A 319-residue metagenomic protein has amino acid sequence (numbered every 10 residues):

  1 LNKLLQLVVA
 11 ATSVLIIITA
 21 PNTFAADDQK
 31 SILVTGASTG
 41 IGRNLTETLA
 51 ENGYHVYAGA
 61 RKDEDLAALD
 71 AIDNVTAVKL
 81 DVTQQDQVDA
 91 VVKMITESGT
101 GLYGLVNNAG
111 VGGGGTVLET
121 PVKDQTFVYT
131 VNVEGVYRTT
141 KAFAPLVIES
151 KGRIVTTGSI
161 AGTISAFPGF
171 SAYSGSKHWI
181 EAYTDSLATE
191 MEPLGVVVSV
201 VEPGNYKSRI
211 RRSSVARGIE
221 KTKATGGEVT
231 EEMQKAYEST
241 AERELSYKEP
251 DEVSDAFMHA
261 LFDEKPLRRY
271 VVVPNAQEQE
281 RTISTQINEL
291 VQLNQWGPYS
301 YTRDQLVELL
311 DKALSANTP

Functional and structural regions predicted by a protein language model:
S38-T39: Conserved glycine-rich cofactor-binding loop
L80-A90, V122: The beta1-alpha1 cofactor-binding region of Rossmann-like NAD(H)/NADP(H)-dependent oxidoreductases
N108-G113: Conserved NAD(P)H cofactor-binding loop of Rossmann-fold oxidoreductase domains
T116-V117, D124-T126: Substrate-binding pocket helix/loop in short-chain dehydrogenase/reductase
T140, S176: Active-site helix of classical SDR
S159: Residue(s) in the substrate-gating loop at a strand-loop-helix junction that position the organic substrate next
E192-R243: C-terminal beta-strand-loop-alpha-helix "lid" module of Rossmann-like NAD(P)-dependent dehydrogenases
